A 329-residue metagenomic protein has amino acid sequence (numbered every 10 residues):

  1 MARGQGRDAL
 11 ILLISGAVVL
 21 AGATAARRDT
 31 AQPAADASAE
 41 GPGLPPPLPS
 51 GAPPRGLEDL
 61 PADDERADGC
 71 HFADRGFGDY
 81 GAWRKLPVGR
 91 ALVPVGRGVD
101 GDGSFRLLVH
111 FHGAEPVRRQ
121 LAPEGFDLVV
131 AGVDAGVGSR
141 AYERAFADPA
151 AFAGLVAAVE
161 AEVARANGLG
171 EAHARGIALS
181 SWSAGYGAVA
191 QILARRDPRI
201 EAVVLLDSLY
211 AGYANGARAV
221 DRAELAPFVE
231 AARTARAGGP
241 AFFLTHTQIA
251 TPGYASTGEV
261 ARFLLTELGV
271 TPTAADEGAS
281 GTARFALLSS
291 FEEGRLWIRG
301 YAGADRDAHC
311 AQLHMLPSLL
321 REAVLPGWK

Functional and structural regions predicted by a protein language model:
A2-L12: N-terminal Sec-pathway targeting helices
V19-F105, G294, W328: A domain-start/cap signature at the N-terminus of enzymes
D102-N167, R284-L287, L296: Active-site machinery of serine-nucleophile hydrolases
G113-V117, A135-R140, S183-G187, S208-G212 (+2 more regions): Solvent-exposed loop/turn segments at secondary-structure junctions within structured extracellular/periplasmic domains
G170-S183: Alpha/beta-hydrolase fold nucleophile elbow
Y186-R196: Short glycine-enriched nucleophile-adjacent loop and the immediately C-terminal alpha-helix near the catalytic center
E201-H309: The feature captures the conserved acid-bearing segment of alpha/beta-hydrolase catalytic domains
Q312-K329: Catalytic active-site module of serine/aspartate enzymes centered on a nucleophile-bearing elbow/loop
